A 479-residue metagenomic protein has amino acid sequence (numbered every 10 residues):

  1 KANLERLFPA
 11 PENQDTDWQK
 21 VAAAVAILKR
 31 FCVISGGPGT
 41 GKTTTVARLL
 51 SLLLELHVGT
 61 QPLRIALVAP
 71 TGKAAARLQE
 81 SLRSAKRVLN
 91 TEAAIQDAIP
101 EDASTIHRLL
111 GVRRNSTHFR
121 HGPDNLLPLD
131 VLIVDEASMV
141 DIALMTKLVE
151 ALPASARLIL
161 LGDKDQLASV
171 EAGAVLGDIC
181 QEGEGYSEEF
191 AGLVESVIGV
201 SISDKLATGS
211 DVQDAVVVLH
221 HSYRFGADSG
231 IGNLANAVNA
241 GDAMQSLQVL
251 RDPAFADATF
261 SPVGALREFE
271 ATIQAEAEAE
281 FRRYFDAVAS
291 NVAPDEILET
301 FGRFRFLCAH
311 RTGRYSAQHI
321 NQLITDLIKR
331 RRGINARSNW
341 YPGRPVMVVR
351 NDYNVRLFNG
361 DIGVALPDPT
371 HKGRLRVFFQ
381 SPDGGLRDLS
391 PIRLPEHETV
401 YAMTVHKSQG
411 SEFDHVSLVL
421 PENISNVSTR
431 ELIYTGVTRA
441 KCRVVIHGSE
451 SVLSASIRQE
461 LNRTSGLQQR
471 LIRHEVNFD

Functional and structural regions predicted by a protein language model:
K1-V21: Pre-P-loop entry segment of helicase/translocase ATPase cores
V21-A23, K29-L250: ASCE P-loop NTPase helicase motor core
A23-V25, P38, L67, I95 (+12 more regions): Replace "in large, NTP-powered and nucleic-acid-processing enzymes" with "in large, NTP-powered factors and other
P62-L63, L129, A154-R157, V212-V216 (+4 more regions): Short glycine-/polar-rich loops that comprise or flank the Walker A/P-loop and associated switch/sensor motifs
L67, L160, F306-C308, L418 (+1 more regions): Structural beta-sheet core signal
T105, D135, D163, L219 (+5 more regions): Residue-level signature of catalytic and energy-coupling elements of molecular machines, predominantly ATP/GTP-dependent
D165, S169-V346, D352-V355, L366 (+1 more regions): Conserved helicase motor core of P-loop NTPases
D361-D479: C-terminal accessory regions
